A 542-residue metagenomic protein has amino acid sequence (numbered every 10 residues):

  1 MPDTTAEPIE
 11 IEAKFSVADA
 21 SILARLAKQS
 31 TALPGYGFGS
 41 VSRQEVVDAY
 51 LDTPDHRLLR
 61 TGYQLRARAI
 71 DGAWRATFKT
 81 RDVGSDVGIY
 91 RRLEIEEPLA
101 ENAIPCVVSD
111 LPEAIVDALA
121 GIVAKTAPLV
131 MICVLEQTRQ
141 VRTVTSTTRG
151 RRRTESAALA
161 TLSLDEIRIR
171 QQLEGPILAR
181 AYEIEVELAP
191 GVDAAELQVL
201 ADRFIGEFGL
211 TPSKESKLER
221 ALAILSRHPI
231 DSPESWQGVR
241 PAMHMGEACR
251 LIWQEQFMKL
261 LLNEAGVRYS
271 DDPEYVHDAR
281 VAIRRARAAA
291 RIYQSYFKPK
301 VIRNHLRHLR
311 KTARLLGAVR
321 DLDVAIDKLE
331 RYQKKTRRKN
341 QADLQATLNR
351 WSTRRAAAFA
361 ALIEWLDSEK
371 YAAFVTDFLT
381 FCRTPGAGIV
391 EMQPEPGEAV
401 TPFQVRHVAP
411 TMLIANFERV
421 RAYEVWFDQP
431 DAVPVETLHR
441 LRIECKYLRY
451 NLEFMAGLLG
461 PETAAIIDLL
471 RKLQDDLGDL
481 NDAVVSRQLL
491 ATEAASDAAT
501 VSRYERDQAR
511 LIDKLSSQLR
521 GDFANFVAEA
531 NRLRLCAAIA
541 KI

Functional and structural regions predicted by a protein language model:
M1-I542: Cationic, histidine-enriched alpha-helical/coil surfaces that engage anionic ligands
